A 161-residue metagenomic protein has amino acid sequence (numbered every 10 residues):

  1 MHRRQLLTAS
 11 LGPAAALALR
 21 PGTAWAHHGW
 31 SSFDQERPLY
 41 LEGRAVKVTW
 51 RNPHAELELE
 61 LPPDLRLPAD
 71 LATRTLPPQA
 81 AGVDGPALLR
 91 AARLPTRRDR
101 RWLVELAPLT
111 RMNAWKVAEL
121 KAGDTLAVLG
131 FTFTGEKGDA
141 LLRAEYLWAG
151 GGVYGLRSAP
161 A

Functional and structural regions predicted by a protein language model:
Q5-A26: N-terminal export signals
W25-E36: Short boundary/loop segments of OB/S1/cold-shock single-stranded nucleic-acid-binding domains
P38-R51: Structural detector for short beta-strands of small beta-barrel domains
N52-P62: Short aromatic-glycine-enriched beta-strand elements
P63-L94: Mixed-charge, low-complexity intrinsically disordered segments
R100-A114: Beta-strand/loop nucleic-acid-binding surfaces
N113-A127: Short nucleic-acid-contacting surface segments enriched for D/E, G, S/T with interspersed K/R
T134-R157: OB-fold/S1-family single-stranded nucleic acid-binding modules
